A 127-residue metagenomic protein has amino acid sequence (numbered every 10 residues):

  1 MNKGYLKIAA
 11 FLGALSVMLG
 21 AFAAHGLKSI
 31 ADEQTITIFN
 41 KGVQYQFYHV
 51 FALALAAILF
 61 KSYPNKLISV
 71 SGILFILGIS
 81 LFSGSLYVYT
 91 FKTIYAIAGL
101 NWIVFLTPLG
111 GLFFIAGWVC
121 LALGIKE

Functional and structural regions predicted by a protein language model:
M1-E127: Polytopic transmembrane helical bundles with strong interfacial aromatic enrichment
